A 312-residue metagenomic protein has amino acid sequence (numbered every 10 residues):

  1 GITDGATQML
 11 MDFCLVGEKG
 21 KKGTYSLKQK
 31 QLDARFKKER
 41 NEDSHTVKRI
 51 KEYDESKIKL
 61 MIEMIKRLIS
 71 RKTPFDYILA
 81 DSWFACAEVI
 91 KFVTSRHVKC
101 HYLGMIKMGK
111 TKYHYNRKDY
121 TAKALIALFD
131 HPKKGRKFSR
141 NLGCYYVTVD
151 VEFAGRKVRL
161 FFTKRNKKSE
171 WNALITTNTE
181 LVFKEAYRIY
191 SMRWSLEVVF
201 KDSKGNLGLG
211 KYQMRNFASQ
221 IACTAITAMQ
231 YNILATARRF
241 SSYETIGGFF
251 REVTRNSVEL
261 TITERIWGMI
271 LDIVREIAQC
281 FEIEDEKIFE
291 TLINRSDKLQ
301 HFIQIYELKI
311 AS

Functional and structural regions predicted by a protein language model:
G1-S95, K99, M105-K107: Polybasic low-complexity intrinsically disordered regions
G17, Q31-E42, V47-Y53, K57 (+5 more regions): A short, flexible helix-boundary coil/loop motif
I78-W83, Y102, L174, W194-S203 (+1 more regions): Short, conserved catalytic/metal-binding motifs centered on acidic residues
L79-W83, G104-K107, H131, A154 (+1 more regions): Short His-Asn-centered micro-motif
M108-H114: Short gly/pro/ser/thr-enriched loop/turn and capping motifs at secondary-structure boundaries
R156-L181, W194: Charge-patterned, long linear interaction tracts outside catalytic cores
N172, K184, C223-T227: Non-catalytic, well-ordered alpha-helical scaffold segments
F183-M214: Short amphipathic alpha-helical "interface-anchor" segments enriched in bulky aromatics
